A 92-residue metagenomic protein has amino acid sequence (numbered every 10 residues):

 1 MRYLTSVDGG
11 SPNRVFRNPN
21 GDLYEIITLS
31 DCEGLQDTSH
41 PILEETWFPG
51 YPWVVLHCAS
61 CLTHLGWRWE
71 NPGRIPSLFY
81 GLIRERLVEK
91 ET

Functional and structural regions predicted by a protein language model:
M1-T92: A short Gly-Trp-Pro
